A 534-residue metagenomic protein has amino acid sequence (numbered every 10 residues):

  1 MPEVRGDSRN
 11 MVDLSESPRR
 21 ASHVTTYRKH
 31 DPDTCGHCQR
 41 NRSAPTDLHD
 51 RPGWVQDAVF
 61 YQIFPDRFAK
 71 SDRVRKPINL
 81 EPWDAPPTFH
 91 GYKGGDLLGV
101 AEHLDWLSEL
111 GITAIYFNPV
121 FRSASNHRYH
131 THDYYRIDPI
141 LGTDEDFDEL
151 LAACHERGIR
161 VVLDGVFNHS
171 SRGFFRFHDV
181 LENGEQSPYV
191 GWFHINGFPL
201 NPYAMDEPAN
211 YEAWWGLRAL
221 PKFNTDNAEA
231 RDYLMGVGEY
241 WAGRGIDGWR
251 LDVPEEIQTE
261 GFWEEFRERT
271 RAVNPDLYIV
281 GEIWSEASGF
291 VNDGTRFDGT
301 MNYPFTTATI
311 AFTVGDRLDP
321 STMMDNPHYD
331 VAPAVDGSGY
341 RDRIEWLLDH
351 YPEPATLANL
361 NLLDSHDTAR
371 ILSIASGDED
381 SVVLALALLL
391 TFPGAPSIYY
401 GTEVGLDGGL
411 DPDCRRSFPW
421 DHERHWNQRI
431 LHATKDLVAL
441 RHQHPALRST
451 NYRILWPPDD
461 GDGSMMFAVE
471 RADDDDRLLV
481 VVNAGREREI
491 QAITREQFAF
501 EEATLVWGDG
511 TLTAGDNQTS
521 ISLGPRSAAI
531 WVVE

Functional and structural regions predicted by a protein language model:
M1-F64, F68-K70, R75-A114, D148 (+4 more regions): Carbohydrate-interacting/catalytic domains
H49-F60, F64-T113, V120-R244, F266-A272 (+2 more regions): Substrate-binding/active-site clefts of carbohydrate-active enzymes
V59-Y61, I115-F117, V161-L163, W249 (+4 more regions): Hydrophobic faces of well-ordered beta-strands that scaffold small-molecule active sites in alpha/beta enzyme cores
I63, L107, F117, Y134 (+9 more regions): Conserved, mostly hydrophobic/aromatic
F64-R67, F121, D138-L141, F167 (+5 more regions): Short, flexible loop/turn elements at secondary-structure junctions
L151-R160, N168-H169, F174-E185, G236 (+9 more regions): Active-site-proximal helices and loops of the catalytic beta/alpha 8
L234-I257, N361: Active-site groove signature of glycoside hydrolases
P354-S376: Active-site clefts of carbohydrate-active enzymes
